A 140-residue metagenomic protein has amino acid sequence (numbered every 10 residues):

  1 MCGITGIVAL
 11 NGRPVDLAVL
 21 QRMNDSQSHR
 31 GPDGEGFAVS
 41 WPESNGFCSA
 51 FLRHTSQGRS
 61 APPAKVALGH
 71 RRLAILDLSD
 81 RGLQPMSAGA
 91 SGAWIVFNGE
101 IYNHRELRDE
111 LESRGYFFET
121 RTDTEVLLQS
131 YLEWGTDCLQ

Functional and structural regions predicted by a protein language model:
M1-Q140: N-terminus-centric sequence/structural signature that marks the extreme N-terminus and adjacent "lid/interface" module
